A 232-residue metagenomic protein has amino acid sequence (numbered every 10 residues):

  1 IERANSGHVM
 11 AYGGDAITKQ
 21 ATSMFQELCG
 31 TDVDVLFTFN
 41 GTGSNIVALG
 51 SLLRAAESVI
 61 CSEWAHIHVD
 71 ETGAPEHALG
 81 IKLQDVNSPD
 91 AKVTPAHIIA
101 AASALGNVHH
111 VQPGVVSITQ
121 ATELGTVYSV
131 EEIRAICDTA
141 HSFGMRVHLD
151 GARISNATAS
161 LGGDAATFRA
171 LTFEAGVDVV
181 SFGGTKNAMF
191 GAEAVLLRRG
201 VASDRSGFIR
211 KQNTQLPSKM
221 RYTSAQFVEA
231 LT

Functional and structural regions predicted by a protein language model:
I1-T232: Conserved PLP-enzyme active-site core in the AAT-like
